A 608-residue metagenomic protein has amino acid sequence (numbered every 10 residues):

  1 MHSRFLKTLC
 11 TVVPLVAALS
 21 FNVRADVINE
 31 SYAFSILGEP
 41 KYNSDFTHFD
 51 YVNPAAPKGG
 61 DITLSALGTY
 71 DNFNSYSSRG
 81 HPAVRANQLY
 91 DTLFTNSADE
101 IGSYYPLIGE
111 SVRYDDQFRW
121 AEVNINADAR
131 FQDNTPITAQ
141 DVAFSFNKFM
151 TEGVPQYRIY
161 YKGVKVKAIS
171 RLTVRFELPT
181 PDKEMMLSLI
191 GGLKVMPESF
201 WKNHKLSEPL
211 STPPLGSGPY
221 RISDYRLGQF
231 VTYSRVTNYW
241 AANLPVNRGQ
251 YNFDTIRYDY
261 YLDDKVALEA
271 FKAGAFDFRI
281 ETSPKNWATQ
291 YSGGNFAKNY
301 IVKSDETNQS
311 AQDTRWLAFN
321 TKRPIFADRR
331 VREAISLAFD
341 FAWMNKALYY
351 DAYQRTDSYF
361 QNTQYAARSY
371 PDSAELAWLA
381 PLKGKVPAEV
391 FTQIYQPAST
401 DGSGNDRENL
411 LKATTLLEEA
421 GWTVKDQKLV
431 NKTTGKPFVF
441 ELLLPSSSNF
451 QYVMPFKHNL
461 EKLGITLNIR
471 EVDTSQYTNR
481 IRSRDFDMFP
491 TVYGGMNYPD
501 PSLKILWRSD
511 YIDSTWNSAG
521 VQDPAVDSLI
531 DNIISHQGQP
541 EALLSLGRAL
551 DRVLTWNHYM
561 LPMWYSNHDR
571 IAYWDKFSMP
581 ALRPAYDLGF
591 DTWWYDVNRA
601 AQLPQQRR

Functional and structural regions predicted by a protein language model:
D26-Q117, N124, N147, P213-L215: N-terminal lobe/hinge region of extracytoplasmic solute-binding protein
I28, A66-G68, H81-V84, L178 (+6 more regions): Detector for C-terminal structural segments
V52, A56-P57, S77-R85, S111-P155 (+6 more regions): Aromatic- and charge-enriched surface segment that lines or borders ligand/interaction sites
T69, L89-G102, N147, I190-R257 (+5 more regions): Gly/Pro-rich hinge or "lid" segments in bacterial periplasmic/extracellular proteins
P106-E110, Q132, I137, E177-M196 (+4 more regions): Aromatic-rich, solvent-exposed beta-strand/loop patch
R158-K202, S217-R226, P371-L382, L582: Surface-exposed binding/hinge segments that line and control ligand-binding clefts or catalytic entry sites
K165-K167, S223-S234, D259-R323, R330-A334 (+2 more regions): Extracellular/periplasmic solute-recognition and catalytic clefts
R171, L215, R257-E269, P284 (+1 more regions): Short helix-initiation/N-cap motifs at beta->coil->alpha
